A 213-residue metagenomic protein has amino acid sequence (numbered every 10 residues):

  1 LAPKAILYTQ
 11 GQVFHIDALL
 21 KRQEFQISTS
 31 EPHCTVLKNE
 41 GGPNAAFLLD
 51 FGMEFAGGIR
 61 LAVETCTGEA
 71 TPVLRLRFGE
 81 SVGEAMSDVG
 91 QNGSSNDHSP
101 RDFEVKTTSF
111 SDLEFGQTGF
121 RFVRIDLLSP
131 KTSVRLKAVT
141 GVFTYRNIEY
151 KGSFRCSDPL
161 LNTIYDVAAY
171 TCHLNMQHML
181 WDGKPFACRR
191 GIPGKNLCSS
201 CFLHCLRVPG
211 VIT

Functional and structural regions predicted by a protein language model:
L1-P185, K195, V211-T213: Extracellular/oxidizing-compartment recognition motifs
I192-C198: An alpha-helical repeat/solenoid feature that recognizes helix-turn-helix modules
C198-P209: Well-ordered alpha-helical scaffold segments within catalytic/enzyme domains
